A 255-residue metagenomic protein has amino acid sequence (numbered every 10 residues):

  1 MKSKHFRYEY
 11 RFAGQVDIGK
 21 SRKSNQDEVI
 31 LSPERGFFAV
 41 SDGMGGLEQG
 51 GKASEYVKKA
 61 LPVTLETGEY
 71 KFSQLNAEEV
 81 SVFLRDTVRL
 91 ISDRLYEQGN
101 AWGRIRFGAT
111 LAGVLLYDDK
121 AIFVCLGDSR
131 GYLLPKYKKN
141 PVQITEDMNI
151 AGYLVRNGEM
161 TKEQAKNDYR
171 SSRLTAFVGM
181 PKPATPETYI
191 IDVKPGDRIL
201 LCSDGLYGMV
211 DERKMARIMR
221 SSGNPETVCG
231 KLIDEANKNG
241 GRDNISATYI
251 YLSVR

Functional and structural regions predicted by a protein language model:
M1-R255: PP2C/PPM-type serine/threonine phosphatase catalytic domain
